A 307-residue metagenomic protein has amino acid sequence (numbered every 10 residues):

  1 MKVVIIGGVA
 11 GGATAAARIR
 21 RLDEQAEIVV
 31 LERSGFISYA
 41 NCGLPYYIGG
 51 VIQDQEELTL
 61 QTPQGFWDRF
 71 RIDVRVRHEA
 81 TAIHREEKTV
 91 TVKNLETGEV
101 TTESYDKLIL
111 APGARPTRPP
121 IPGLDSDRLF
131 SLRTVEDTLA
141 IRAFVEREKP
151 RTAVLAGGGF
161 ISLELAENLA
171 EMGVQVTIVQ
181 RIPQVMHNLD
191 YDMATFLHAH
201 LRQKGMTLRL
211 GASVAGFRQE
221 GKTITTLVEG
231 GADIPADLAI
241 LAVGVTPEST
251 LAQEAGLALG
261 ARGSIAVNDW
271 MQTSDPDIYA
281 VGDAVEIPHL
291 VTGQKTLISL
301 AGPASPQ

Functional and structural regions predicted by a protein language model:
M1-V74, E79, A166-L189: Beta1-alpha1 glycine-rich phosphate/pyrophosphate-binding loop at the start of Rossmann-like nucleotide-binding domains
Q25-E27, R69, R75-E96, E103 (+1 more regions): A Rossmann-like FAD-binding core segment of flavoenzymes
I28, G49-Q55, W67, R115 (+4 more regions): Glycine-rich active-site loop/strand segments that organize a redox cofactor
V92, L110-A111, L155, L241 (+2 more regions): Redox-cofactor binding/interface segments in oxidoreductases and associated redox assembly factors
L110-M172, T207, V267: Glycine-rich dinucleotide-binding loop and its adjacent helix/turn
S126-E148, A232-P306: FAD-site-proximal beta/loop scaffold in flavoenzymes
